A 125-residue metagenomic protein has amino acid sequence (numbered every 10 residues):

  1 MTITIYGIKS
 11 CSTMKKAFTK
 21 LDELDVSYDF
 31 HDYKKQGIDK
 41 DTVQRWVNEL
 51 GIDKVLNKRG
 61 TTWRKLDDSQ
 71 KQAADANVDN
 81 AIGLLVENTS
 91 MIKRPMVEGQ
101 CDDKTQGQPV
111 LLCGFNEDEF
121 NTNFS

Functional and structural regions predicted by a protein language model:
M1-D22, Y28-Y33: Local sequence-structure signature of Cys/Sec-based thiol-disulfide redox active-site neighborhoods
K35-S125: Thiol/selenol-based redox catalytic cores and closely related redox-interacting motifs
